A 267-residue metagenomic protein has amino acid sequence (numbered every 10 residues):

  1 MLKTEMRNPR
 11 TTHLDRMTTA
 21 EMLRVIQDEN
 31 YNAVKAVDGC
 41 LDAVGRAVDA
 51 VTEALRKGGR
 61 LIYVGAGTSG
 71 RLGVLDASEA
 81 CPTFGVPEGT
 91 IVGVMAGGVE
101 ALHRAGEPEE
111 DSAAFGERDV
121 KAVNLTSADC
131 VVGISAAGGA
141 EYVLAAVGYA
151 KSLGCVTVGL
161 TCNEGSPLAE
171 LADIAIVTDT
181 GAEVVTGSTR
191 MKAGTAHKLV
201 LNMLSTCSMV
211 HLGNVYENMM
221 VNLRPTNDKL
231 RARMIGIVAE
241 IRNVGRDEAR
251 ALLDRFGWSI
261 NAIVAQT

Functional and structural regions predicted by a protein language model:
M1-A36: Cofactor-/ligand-binding subdomain signature composed of acidic, glycine-rich, tryptophan-containing flexible loops
V25-A33, G93-R104, Y216, R231 (+2 more regions): Gly-rich Lys/Arg/Thr-decorated short loops/hinges at beta-loop-alpha junctions or inter-strand turns that position
A33-D42, G133-A140: Short, glycine-rich nucleotide/cofactor-binding loops
G39-A54: A short, well-structured juxtamembrane/interface segment
R56-K57, S152: Residues at the C-terminal ends
I62-L199, S208-L212: Glycine-rich phosphate-binding loops that contact phosphosugars or nucleotide phosphates
M203, S208-T267: Short, amphipathic alpha-helical interaction segments embedded in low-complexity terminal/linker regions of eukaryotic
